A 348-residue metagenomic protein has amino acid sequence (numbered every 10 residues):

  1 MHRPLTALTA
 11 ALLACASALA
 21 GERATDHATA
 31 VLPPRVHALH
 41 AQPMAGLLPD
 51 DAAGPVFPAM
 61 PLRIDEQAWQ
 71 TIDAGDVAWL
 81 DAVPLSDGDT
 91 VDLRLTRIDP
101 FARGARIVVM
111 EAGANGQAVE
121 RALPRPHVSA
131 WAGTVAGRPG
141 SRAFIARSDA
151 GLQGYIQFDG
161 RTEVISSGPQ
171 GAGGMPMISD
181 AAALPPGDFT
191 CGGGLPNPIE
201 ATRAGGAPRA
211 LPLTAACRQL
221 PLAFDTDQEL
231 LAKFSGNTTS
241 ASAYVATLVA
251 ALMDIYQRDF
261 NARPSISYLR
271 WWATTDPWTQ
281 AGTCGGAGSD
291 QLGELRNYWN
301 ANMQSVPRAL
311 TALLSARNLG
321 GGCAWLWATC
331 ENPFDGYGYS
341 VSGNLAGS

Functional and structural regions predicted by a protein language model:
M1-P4: Positively charged n-region of N-terminal signal peptides that target proteins for export
A7, A118-E120, S240: General secondary-structure propensity
A7-A16: Bacterial N-terminal signal peptides
A20-Q170: N-terminal prosegments of processed precursors
R23-F57, P61, G173-P333: Fold-level signature of zinc-dependent metallopeptidase catalytic domains
T96-R97, A146-A150, Y155, D159-M175 (+2 more regions): Surface-exposed flexible segments
R125, Y244-L248, G347-S348: Short, glycine/acidic-rich beta->alpha junctions
Y339-S348: Short pre-active-site segment immediately N-terminal to the catalytic Zn-binding motif
